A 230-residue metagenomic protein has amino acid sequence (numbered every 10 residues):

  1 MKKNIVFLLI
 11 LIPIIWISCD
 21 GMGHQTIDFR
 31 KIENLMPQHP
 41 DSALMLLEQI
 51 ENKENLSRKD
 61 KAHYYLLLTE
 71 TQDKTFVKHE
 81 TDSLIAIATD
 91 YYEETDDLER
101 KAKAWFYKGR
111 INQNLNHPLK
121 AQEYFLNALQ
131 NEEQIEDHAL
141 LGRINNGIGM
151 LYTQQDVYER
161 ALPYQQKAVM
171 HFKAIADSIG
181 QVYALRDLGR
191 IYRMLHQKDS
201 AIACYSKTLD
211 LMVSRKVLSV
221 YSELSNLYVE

Functional and structural regions predicted by a protein language model:
M1-N4: Positively charged n-region of N-terminal signal peptides that target proteins for export
L8-W16: Bacterial N-terminal signal peptides
S18-E230: A "functional boundary" signal
